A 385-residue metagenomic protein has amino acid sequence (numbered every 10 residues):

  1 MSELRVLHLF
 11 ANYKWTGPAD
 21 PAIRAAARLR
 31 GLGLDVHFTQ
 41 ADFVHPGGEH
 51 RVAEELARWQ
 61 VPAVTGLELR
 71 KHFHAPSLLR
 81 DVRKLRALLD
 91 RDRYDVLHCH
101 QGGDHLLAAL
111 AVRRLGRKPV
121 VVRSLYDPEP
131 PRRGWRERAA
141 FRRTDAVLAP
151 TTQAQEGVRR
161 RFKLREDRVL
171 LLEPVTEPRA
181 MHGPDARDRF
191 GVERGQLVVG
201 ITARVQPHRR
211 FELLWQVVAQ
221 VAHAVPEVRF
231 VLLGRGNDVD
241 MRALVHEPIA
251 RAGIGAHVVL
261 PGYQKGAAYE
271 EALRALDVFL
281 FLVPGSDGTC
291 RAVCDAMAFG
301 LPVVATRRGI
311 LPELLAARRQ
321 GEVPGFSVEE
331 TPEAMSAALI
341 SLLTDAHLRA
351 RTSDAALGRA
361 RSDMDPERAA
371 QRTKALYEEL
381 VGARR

Functional and structural regions predicted by a protein language model:
H8-T16, D20-S77: N-terminal strand-loop element at the rim of the active site of nucleotide-sugar-dependent glycosyltransferases
A19-A27, L197, I201, Q206-Q220 (+2 more regions): A conserved mid-protein helix/loop that constitutes part of the nucleotide-sugar donor-binding site
T39-G47, T202, R229-A243, G262-Y263: Glycosyltransferase donor-sugar binding loop
R51-E55, A180-V192, V245-E247: A short helix/loop element that forms part of the nucleotide-sugar donor recognition site in Leloir-type
P62, A243-Q264: Nucleotide-activated donor-binding/catalytic signature segment of Leloir-type glycosyltransferases, i.e., the conserved
P119-A149: A conserved, positively charged/aromatic
P302-A305: Short hydrophobic beta-strand element within catalytic cores of glycosyltransferases and related nucleotide-activated
L314-E333, S341-A346: Conserved acidic donor-binding segment of nucleotide-sugar-dependent glycosyltransferases
